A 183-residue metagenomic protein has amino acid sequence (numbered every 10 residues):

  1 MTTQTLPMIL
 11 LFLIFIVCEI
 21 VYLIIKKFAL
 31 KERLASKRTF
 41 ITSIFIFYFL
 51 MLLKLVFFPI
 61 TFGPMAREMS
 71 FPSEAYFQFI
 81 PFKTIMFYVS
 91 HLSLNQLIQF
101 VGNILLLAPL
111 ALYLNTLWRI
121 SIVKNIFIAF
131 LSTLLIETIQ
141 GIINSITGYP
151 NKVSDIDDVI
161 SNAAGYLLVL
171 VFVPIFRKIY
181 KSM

Functional and structural regions predicted by a protein language model:
M1-K152, L167-M183: Bulky hydrophobic segments
K152-A164: Individual transmembrane alpha-helices with interfacial aromatic-anchor signatures
